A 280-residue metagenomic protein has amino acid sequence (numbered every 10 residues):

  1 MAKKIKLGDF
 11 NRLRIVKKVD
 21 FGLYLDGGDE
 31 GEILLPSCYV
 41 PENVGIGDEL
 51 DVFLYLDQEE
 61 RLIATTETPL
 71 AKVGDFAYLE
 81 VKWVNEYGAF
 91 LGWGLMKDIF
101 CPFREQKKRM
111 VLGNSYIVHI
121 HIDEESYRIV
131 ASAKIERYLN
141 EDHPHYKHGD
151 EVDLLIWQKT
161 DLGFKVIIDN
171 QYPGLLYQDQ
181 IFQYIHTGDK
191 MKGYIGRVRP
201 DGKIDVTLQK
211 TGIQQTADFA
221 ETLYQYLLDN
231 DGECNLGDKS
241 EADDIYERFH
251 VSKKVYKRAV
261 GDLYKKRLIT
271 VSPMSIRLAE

Functional and structural regions predicted by a protein language model:
M1-E280: Single-stranded RNA-binding regions, centering on S1/OB-family and related RNA-binding modules
